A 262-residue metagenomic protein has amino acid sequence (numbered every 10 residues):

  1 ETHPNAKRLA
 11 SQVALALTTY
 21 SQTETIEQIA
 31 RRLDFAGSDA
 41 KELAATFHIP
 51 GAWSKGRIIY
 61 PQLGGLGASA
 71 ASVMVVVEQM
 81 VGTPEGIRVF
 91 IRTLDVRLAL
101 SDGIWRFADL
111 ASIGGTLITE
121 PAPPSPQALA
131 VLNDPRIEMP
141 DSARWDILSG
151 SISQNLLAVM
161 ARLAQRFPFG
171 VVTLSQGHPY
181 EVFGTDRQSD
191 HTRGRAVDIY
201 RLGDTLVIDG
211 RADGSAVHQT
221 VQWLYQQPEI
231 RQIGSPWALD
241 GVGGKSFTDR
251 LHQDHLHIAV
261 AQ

Functional and structural regions predicted by a protein language model:
E1, R8-L15, Q127-D146, D204: Acidic/histidine-rich, surface-exposed loop or edge segments in extracytoplasmic proteins
E1-A52, D146-S151: Core segments of small alpha/beta cavity-forming domains
T2-H3, T18-Y20, P84-E85, D141-I152 (+3 more regions): Second-shell loop/turn segments in exported
F47-I87: Surface-exposed, charged secondary-structure patches
I58-G64, R92-L100: Hydrophobic/aromatic beta-strand elements that line small-molecule binding cavities or substrate pockets in beta-rich
R88-D95, G194: Short, surface-exposed coil-to-beta transition loops
R97, I104-L129, D146, A158 (+3 more regions): Catalytic cores and adjacent binding grooves of peptidoglycan-active enzymes
S151-D186: Extended, low-complexity, intrinsically disordered C-terminal regulatory tails of eukaryotic serine/threonine kinases
